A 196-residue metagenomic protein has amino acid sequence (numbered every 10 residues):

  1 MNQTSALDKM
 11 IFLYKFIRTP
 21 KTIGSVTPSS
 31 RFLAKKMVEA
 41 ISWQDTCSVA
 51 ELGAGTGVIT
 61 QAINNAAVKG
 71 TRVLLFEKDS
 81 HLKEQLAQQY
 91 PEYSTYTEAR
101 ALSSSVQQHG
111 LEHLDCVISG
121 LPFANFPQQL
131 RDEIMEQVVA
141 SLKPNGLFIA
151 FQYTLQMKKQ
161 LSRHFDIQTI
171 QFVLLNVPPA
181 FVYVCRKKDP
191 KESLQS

Functional and structural regions predicted by a protein language model:
S5-Q44: Class I SAM-dependent methyltransferase Rossmann-like catalytic core, especially the SAM/SAH-binding loop
T46-G55: Conserved class I S-adenosyl-L-methionine
T56-K69: Conserved SAM-binding loop of SAM-dependent methyltransferases across substrates and taxa, primarily the Class I
V68, F126, L142-K143: Helix-to-beta-strand junctions that scaffold the AdoMet/dcAdoMet cofactor pocket in Class I SAM-dependent enzymes
F76, H81-H109: S-adenosyl-L-methionine
D132-P144: A short glycine-rich, Lys/Arg-flanked "PGG" loop and its adjoining helix->strand segment in the class I
P144-Q152: Conserved beta-strand signature within the Rossmann-like core of class I S-adenosyl-L-methionine
F172-S196: Core SAM-dependent methyltransferase catalytic element
